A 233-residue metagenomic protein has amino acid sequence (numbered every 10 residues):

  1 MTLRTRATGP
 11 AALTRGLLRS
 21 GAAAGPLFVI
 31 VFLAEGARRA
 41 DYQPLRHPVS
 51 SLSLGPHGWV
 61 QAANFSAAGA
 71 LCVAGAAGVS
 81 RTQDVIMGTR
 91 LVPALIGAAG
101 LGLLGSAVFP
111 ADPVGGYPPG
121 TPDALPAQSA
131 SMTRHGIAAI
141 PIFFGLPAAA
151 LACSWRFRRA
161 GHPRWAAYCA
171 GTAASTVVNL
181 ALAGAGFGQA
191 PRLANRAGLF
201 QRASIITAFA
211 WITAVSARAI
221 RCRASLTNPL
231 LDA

Functional and structural regions predicted by a protein language model:
M1, T5, N228-P229: Intrinsically disordered, low-complexity segments used for protein-protein interactions
L3-R223: Hydrophobic, aromatic-enriched alpha-helical segments typical of multi-pass transmembrane helices
A224-A233: Short, highly charged, low-complexity non-transmembrane loops/tails of multi-pass membrane proteins
